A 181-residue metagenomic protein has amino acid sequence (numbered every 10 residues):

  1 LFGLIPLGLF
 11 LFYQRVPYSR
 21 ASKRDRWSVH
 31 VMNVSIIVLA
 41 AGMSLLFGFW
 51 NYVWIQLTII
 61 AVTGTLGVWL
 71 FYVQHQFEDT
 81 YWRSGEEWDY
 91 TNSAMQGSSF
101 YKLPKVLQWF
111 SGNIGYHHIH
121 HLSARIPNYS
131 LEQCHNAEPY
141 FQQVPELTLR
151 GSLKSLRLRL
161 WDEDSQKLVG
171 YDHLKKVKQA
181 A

Functional and structural regions predicted by a protein language model:
L1-T58, Y129-A181: Non-catalytic, topology-defining segments of multipass membrane proteins
F2-P6, P104-F110, I114: Long helical/loop segments within the catalytic core of UDP-sugar-dependent glycosyltransferases, especially the large
F2-R15, Q56-E86, T91-A94: Transmembrane alpha-helical segments that form the membrane-embedded catalytic/substrate-channel core of multi-pass
I37-V38, G64-L66, W109-S111: Short hydrophobic "helix-edge" motifs at membrane interfaces and signal-peptide entry regions
T63, G112, Y129-E132: A structural signal for well-ordered alpha-helical segments within the folded catalytic domains of diverse enzymes
L70-D79, F110-I126: Histidine-centered catalytic micro-motifs
V73-Q74, Y101-K102, S152-L156: Juxtamembrane/interface motifs at transmembrane-helix termini
D89-L107: Cytosolic juxtamembrane regulatory segments of multi-pass membrane proteins
